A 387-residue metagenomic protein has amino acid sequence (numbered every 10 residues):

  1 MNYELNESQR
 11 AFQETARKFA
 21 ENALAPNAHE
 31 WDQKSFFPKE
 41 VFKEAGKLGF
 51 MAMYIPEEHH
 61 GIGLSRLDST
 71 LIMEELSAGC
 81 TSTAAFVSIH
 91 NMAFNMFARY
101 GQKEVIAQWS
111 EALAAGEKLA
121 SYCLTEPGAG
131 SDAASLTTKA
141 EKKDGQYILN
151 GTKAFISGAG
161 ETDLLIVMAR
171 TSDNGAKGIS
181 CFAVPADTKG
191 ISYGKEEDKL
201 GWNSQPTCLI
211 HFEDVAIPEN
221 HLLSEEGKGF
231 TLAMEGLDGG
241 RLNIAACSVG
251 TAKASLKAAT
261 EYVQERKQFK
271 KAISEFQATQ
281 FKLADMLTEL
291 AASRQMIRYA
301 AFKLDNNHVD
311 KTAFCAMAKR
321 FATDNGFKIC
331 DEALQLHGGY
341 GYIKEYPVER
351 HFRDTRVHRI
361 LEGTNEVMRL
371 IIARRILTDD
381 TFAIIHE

Functional and structural regions predicted by a protein language model:
M1-A84, S88, Y100-V105, A112-E117 (+4 more regions): Alpha-helical interface subdomain recognition
L64-S65, D132-A134, G158-T162, A176-G178 (+2 more regions): Short glycine/proline-enriched turns and hinge-like loops at secondary-structure junctions
M92-Y100: Helix-loop "lid/cap" segments that line or gate small-molecule binding pockets
L113, G128-S131, F155-G158, T171-D173 (+1 more regions): Short Gly/Pro-enriched turn/cap motifs at secondary-structure boundaries
G116-L124: A short, Trp-centered hydrophobic/proline-enriched beta-strand micro-motif
S135, D187-P218: Flexible, small-/acidic-enriched active-site or ligand-binding loops
Q146, N150-Y193: A short core secondary-structure module
C208-E235: A short, charged helix-loop
